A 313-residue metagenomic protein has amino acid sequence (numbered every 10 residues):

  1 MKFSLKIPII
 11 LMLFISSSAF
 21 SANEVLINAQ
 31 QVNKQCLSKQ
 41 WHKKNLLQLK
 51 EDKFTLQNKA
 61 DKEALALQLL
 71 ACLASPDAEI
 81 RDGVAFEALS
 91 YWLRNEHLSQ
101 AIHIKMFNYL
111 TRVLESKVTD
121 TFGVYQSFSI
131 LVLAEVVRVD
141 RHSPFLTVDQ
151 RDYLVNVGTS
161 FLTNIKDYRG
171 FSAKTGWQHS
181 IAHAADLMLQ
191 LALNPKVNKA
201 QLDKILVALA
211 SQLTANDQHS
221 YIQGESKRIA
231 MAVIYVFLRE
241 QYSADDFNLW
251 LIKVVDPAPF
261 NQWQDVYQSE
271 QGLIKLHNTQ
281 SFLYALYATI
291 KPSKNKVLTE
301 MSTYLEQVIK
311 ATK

Functional and structural regions predicted by a protein language model:
K2-I10: Sec-dependent signal peptide recognition, specifically the positively charged N-region followed immediately by
S16-S21: N-terminal signal peptide c-region/cleavage motif recognized by signal peptidases
A22-L65: Extreme N-terminal leader/anchor segments
K50-T159, S243, F247, L251-V255 (+2 more regions): Alpha-helical solenoid scaffolds in large eukaryotic transport, assembly, and signaling factors
Q68, G83-E87, F128, V157 (+8 more regions): Alpha-solenoid helical repeat scaffolds
M106-R239: Eukaryote-skewed repeat-based solenoidal scaffolds used as protein-protein interaction platforms, primarily
I222-Q223, V233-P259: Alpha-solenoid helical-repeat scaffold
F237, I252-K313: A cross-kingdom marker for long, charged
